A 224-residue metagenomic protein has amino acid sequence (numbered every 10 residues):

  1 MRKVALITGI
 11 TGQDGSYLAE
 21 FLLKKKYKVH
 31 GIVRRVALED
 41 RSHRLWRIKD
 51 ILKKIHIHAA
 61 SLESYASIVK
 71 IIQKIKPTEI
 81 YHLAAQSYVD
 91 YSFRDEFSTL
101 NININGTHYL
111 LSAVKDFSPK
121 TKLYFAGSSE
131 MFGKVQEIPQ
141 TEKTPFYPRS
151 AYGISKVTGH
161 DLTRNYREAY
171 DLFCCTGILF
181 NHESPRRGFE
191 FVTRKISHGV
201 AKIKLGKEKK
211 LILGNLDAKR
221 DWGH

Functional and structural regions predicted by a protein language model:
M1-H182: N-terminal Rossmann-like NAD(P)+-binding domain of SDR-like oxidoreductases, especially those catalyzing
L18-K24, G31-R35, A60, S67 (+2 more regions): C-terminal substrate-binding subdomain of Rossmann-fold SDR/epimerase-dehydratase oxidoreductases
S42, Q136, R187, G223-H224: Short, well-ordered secondary-structure micro-motifs
V69, R187-G188: A short local structural element in Rossmann-fold oxidoreductases
S92, T144-Y147, L172-R186, H198-G223: A conserved pocket-lining segment of Rossmann-fold NAD(P)-dependent short-chain dehydrogenase/reductase
